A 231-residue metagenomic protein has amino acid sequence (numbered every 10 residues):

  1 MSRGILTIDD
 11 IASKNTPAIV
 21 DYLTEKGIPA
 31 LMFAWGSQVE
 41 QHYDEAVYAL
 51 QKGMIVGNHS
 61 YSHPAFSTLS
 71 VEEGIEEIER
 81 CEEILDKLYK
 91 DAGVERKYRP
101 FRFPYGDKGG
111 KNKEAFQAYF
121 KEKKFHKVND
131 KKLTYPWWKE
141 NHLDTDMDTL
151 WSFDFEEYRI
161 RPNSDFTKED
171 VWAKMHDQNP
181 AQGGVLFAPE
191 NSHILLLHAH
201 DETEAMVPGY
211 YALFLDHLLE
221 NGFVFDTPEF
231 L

Functional and structural regions predicted by a protein language model:
M1-F103, G109, H217, V224 (+1 more regions): Active-site beta->alpha N-cap acidic-glycine motif
E40, A65-L196, D201-L218: Catalytic domains of cell-wall/extracellular-matrix polysaccharide-remodeling enzymes, centered on de-N-acetylation
